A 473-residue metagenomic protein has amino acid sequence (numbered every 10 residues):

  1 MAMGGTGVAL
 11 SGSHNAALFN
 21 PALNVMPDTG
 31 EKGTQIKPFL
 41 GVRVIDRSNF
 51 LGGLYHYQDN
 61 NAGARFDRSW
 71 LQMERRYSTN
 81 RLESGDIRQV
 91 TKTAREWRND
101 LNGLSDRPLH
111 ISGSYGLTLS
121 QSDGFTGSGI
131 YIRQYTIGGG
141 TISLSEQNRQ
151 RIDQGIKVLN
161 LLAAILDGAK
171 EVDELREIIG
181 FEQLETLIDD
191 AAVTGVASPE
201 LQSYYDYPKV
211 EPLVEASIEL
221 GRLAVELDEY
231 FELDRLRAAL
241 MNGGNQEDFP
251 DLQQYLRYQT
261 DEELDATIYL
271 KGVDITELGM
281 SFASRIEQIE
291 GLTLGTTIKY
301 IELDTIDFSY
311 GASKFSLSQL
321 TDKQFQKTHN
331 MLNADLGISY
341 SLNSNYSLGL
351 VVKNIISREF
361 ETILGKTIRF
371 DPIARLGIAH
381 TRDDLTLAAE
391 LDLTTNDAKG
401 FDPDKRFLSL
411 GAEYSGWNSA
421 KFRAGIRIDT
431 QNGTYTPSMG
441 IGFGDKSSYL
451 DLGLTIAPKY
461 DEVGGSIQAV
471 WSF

Functional and structural regions predicted by a protein language model:
M1, Q89-N99, Q254-E263, A312-L320 (+4 more regions): Flexible, solvent-exposed coil segments and beta strand-coil junctions, predominantly the extracellular/periplasmic
M1-T34, E462: Outer-membrane beta-barrel biogenesis signature
A22-V25, G116-S122, Y131, G279-R285 (+7 more regions): Transmembrane beta-barrel domains of outer membrane proteins
M26-Q319: A subset of solvent-exposed loop/turn segments in beta-rich extracellular surface proteins, enriched in glycine
N102-S105, E263-Y269, S318-F325, E361-K366 (+2 more regions): Extracellular loop and loop/strand-boundary signature of outer-membrane beta-barrel proteins
D106-S114, K271-I275, F325-N333, T367-D371 (+3 more regions): Transmembrane beta-barrel outer-membrane domains
T297-F360: Loop-centered beta-sheet repeat module
S339, N345-F473: Outer membrane beta-barrel transmembrane domains
